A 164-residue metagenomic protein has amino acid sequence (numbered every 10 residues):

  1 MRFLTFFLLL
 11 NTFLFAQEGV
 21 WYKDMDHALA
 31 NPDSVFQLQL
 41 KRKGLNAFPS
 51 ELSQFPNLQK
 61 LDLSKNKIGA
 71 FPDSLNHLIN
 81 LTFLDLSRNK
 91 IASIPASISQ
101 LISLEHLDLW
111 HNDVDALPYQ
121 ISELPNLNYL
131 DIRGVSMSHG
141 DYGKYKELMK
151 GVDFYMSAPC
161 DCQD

Functional and structural regions predicted by a protein language model:
F3-F13: Sec-dependent N-terminal signal peptides
L14-E18: Boundary at the C-terminal end of the N-terminal hydrophobic targeting segment
D26, F48-E51, F71-S74, I94-S97 (+2 more regions): The feature encodes a structural signal of leucine-rich repeats
L29-G69: LRR N-terminal entry segment and analogous cap-like coil->beta motifs
N31-D33, S53-L58, N76-L81, S99-L104 (+2 more regions): Leucine-rich repeat
F36-L40, L61-L63, L81-L86, L104-L109 (+2 more regions): Conserved hydrophobic beta-strand positions in leucine-rich repeat
D113-D164: Leucine-rich solenoid repeat scaffolds
